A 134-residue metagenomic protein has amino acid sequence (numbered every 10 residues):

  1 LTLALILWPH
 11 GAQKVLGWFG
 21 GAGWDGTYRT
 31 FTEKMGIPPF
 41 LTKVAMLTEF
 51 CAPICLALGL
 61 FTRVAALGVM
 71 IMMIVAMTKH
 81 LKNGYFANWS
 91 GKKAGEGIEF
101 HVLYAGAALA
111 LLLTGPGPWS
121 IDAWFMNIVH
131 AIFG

Functional and structural regions predicted by a protein language model:
L1-F19, P39-L47, C51, A57-G134: Extended, low-polarity transmembrane helix blocks
G23-G36, R63: Short juxtamembrane and helix-loop transition motifs at transmembrane-helix boundaries in membrane proteins
R29-E33, L56, L112: Short polybasic/polar patches that bind polyanions
